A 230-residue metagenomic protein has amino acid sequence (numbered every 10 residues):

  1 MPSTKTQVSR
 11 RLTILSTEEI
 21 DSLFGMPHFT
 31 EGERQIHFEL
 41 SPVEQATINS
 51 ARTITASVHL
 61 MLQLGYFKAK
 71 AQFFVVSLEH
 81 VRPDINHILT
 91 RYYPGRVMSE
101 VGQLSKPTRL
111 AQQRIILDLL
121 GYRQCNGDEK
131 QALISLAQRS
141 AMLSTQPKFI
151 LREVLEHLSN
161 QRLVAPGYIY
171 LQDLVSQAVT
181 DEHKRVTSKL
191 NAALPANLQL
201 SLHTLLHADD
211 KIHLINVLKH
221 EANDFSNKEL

Functional and structural regions predicted by a protein language model:
P2-L230: Long amphipathic alpha-helical coiled-coil/heptad-repeat bundle
